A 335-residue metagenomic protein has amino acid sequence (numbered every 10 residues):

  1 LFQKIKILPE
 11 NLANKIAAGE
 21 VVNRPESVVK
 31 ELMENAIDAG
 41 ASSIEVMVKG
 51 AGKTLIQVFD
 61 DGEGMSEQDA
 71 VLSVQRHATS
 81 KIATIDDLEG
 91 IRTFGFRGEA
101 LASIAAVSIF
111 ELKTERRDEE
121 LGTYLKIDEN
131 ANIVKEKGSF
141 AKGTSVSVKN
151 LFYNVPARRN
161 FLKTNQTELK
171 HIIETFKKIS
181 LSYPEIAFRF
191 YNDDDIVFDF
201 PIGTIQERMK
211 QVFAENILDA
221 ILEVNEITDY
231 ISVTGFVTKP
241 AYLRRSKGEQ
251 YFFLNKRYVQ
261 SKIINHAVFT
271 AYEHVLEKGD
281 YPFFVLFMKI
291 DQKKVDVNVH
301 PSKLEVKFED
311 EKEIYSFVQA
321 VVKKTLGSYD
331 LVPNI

Functional and structural regions predicted by a protein language model:
L1-I335: N-terminal phosphate-binding caps/lids of nucleotide- and nucleic-acid-binding domains
